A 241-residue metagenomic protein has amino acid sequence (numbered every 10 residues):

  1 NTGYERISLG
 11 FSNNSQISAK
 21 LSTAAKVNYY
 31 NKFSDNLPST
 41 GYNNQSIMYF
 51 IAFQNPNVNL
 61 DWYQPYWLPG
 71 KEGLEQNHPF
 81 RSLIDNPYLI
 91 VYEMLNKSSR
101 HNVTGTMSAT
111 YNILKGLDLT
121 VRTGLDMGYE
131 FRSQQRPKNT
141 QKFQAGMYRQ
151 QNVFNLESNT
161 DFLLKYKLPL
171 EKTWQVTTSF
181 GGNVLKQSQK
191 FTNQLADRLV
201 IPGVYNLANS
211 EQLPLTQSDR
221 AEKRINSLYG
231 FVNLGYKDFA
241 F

Functional and structural regions predicted by a protein language model:
R6-S8: Short, solvent-exposed loop/turn segments in extracellular or other extracytoplasmic domains
S12-N102, T120-S227: Surface-exposed loop/interface segments of Gram-negative outer-membrane beta-barrel transport/assembly proteins
G105: A cytosolic small-molecule/anion-sensing beta-strand core signal
I113-K115: Long hydrophobic segments that form regular secondary structure
N226-Y236: Structured alpha-helical segments in the cores of large, soluble enzyme domains
F239: Membrane-interface transmembrane helices that cradle and orient dolichyl/undecaprenyl
